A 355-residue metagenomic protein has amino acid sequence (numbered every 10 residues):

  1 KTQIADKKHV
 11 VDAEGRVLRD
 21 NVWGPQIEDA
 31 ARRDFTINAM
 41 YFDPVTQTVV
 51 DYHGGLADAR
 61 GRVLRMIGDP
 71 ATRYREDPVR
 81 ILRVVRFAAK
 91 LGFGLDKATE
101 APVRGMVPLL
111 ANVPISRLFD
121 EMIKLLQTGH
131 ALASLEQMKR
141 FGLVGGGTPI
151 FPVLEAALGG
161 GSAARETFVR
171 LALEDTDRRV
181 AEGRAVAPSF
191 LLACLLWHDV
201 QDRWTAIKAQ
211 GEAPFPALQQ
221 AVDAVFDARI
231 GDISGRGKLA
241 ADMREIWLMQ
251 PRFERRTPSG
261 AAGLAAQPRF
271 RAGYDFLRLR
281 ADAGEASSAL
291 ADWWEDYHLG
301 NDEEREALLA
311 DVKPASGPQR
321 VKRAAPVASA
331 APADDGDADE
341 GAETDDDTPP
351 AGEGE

Functional and structural regions predicted by a protein language model:
K1-E355: Catalytic cores of the polymerase beta-like nucleotidyltransferase superfamily and closely associated nucleotide
